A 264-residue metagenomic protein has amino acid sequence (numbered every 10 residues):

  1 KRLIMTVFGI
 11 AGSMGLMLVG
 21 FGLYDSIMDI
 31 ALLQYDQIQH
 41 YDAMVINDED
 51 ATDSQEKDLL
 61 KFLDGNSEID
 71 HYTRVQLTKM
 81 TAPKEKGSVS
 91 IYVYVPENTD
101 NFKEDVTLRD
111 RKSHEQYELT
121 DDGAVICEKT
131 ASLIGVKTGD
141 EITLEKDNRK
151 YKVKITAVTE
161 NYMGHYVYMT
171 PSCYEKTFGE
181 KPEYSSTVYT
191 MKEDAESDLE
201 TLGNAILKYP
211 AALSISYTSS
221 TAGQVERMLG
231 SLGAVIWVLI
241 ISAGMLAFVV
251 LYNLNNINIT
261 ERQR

Functional and structural regions predicted by a protein language model:
K1-G12: N-terminal Sec/SRP start-transfer signal
G12-Y41, N256: Alpha-helical transmembrane segments
I27, A31, L199-V249, I257-E261: Peri-transmembrane interface segments
I27-V45, G87-S88, G179-Y184: Membrane-proximal juxtamembrane linkers immediately C-terminal to transmembrane helices
L33-Q37, Y41, K57-E141, K152-K154 (+1 more regions): Short beta-strand boundary microenvironments
I38-Q39, E118, V158-E200, S219: Small-residue transmembrane helix packing/gating motifs
T52-D58, D194-N204: Short, conserved charged micro-motifs
